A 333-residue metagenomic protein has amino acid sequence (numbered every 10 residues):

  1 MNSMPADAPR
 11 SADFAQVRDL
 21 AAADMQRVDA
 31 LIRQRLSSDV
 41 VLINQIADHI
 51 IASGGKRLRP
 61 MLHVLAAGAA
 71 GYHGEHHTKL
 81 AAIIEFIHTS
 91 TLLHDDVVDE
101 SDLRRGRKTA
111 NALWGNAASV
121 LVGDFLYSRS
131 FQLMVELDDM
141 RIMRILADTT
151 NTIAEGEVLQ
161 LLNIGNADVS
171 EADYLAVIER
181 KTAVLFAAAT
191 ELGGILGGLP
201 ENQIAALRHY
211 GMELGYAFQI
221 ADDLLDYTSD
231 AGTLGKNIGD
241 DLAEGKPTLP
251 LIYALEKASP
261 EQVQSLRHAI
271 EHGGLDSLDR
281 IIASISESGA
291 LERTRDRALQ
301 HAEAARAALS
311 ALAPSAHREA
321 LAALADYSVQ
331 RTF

Functional and structural regions predicted by a protein language model:
M1-F333: All-alpha prenyltransferase/terpene-synthase fold signal
